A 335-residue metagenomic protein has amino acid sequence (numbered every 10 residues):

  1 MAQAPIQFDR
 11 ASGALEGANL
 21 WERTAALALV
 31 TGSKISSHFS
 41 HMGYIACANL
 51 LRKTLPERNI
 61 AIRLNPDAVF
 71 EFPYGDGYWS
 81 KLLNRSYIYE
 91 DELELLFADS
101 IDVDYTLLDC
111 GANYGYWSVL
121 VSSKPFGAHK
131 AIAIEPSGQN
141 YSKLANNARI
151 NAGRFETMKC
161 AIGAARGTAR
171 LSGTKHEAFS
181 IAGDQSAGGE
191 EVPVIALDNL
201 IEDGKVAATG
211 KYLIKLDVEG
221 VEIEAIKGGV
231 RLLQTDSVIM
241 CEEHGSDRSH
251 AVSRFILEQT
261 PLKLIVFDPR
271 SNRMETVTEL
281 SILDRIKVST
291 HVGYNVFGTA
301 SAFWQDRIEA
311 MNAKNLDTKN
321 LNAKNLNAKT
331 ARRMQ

Functional and structural regions predicted by a protein language model:
M1-N147, G153-R154, E202-T209, P269-E275 (+2 more regions): S-adenosyl-L-methionine
R85-L108, E156-T157, T168-R170, H176-T235 (+3 more regions): Short internal loop-to-helix segment that lines adenine-nucleotide cofactor pockets
L108, I134, C160, I214-L216 (+2 more regions): Active-site flanking residues adjacent to catalytic metal/cofactor-binding acidic residues
A112-Y114, G138, I162-A164, V218-G220 (+1 more regions): Short, glycine/acidic-enriched loop or turn micro-motifs at the edges of active sites
G138-Y141, A145-H176: Core alpha/beta nucleotide-donor-binding catalytic domains of modification enzymes
R149-N151, G173-A178, I256-T260, I282-D284: Short, hinge-like loop/turn segments at secondary-structure boundaries
M158-C160, L262-S271: Conserved S-adenosyl-L-methionine
